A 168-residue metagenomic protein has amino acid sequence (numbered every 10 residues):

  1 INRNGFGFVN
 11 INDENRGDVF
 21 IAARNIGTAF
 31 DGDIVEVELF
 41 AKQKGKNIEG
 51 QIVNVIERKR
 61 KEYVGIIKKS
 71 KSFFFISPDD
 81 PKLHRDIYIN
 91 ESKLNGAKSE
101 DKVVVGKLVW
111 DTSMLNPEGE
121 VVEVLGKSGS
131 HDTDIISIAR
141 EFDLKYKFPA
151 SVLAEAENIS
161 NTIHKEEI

Functional and structural regions predicted by a protein language model:
I1-I168: Charge-lined substrate channels and their catalytic hotspots, especially those that engage the 3′ end of RNA
